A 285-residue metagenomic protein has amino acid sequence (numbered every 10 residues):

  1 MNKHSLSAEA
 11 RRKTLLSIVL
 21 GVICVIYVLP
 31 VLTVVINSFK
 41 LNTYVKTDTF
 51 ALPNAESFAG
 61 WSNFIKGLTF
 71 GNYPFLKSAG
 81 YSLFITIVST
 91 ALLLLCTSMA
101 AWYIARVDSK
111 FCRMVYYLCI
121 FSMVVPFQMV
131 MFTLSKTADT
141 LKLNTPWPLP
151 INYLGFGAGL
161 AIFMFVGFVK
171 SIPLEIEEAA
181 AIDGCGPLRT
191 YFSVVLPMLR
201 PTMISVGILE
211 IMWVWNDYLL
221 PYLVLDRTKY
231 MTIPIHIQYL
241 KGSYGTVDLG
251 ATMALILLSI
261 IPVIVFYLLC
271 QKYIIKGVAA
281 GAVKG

Functional and structural regions predicted by a protein language model:
M1-G285: A hydrophobic, multi-pass inner-membrane permease signature
